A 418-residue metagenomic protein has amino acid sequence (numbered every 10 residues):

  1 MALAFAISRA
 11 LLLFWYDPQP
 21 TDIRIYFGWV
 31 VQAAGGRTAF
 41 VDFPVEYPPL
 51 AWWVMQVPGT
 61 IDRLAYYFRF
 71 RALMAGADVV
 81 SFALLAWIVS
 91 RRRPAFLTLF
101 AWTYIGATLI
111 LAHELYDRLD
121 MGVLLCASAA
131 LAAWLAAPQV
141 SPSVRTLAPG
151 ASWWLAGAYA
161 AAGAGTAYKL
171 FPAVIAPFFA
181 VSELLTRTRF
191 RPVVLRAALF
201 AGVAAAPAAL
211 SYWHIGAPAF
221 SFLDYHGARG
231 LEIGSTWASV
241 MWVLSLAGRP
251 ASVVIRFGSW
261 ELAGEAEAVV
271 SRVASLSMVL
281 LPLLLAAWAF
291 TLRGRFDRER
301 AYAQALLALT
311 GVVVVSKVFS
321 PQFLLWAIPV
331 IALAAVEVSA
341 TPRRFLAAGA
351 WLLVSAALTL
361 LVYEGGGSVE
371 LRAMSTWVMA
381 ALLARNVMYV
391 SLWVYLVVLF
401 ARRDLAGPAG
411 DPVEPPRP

Functional and structural regions predicted by a protein language model:
M1-D224, V270-P418: Multi-pass membrane glycosyltransferase architecture that uses lipid-linked
A217-A274: Periplasmic/ER-lumenal interhelical loops and adjacent helix-loop junctions in multi-pass membrane proteins
